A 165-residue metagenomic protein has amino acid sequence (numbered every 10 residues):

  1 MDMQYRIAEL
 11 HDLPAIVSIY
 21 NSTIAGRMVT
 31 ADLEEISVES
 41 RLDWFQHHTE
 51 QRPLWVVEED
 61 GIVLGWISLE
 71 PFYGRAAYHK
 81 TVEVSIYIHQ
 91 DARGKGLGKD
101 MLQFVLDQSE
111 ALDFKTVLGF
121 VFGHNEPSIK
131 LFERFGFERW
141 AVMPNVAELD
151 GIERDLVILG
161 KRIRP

Functional and structural regions predicted by a protein language model:
Q4-I16: A short beta-loop-alpha structural element at the N-terminal edge of CoA-dependent acyl/N-acetyltransferase catalytic
V17-W44: Conserved GNAT-fold acetyl-CoA-binding loop/helix
E34-D91, L102-Q103, R162-R164: Acetyl-CoA-dependent GNAT
I62-W66, P127, E153: Glycine-rich acetyl-CoA-binding "A-motif" of GNAT/NAT acetyltransferases
P71, L118-V121, E138-D155: Conserved catalytic-core motifs of GNAT/GCN5-like acyltransferases
R93, G119-I129: Conserved beta-strand-loop-alpha-helix junction that forms the acyl-donor binding cleft
G94-D107, I129-R134: Conserved acetyl-CoA-binding loop-helix of GNAT-fold acetyltransferases
S109-V121: Conserved GNAT acetyl-CoA-binding A-motif
